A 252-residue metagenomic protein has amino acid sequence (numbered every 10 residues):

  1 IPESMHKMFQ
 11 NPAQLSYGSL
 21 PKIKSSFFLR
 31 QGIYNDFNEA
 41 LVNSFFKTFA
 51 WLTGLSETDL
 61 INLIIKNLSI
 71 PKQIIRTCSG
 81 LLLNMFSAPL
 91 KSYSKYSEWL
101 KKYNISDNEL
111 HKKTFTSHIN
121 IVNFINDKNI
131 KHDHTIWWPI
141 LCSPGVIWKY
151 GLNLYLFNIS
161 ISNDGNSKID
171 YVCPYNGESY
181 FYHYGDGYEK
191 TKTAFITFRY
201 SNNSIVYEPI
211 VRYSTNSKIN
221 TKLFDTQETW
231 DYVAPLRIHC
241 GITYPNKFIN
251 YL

Functional and structural regions predicted by a protein language model:
I1-E39, G54, F248-L252: Non-catalytic, low-structured ubiquitin/UBL-interacting segments
M5, A13, I23, R30 (+8 more regions): A general marker of short, structured functional hotspots
F9, F27-F28, F37, F45-F49 (+8 more regions): Phenylalanine-focused residue identity feature
E39-A40, I205: Eukaryote-biased feature marking scaffold/signaling PDZ-domain proteins and nuclear chromatin regulators
L41-N176: Papain-like cysteine protease catalytic cores
N123-L252: Deubiquitinase catalytic domains
